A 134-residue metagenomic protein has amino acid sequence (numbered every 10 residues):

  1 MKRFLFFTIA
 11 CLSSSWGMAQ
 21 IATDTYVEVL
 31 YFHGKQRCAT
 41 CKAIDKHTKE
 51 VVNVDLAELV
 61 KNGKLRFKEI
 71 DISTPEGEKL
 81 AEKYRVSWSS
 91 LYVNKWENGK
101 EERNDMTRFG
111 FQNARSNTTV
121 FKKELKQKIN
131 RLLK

Functional and structural regions predicted by a protein language model:
M1-T23: Bacterial Sec-dependent N-terminal signal peptides
T23-V54: Local sequence-structure signature of Cys/Sec-based thiol-disulfide redox active-site neighborhoods
G34-C41, D45, T74, A114-K122: Solvent-exposed, acidic/flexible segments
K49, N53-A57, N130-K134: Sec-exported extracytoplasmic/periplasmic mature domains
V60-E76: Thiol-based oxidoreductase modules, predominantly thioredoxin-like and allied folds used for disulfide exchange
P75-N98, D105-T107: Structural alpha/beta surface segment adjacent to cysteine/selenocysteine redox centers across thiol/disulfide enzymes
V93-K134: Non-catalytic, surface beta->alpha helical segment in thiol-disulfide oxidoreductase systems
